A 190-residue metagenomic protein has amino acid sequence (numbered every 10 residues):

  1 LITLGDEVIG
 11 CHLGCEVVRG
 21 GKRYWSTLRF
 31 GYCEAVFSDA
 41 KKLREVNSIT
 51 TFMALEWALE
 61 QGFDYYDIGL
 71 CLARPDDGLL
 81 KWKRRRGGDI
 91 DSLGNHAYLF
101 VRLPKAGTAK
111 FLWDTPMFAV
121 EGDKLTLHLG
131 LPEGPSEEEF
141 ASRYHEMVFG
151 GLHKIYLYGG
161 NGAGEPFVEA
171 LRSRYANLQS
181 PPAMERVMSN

Functional and structural regions predicted by a protein language model:
L1-A40, A73, Y158-N190: A conserved beta-strand-loop-helix scaffold within acyl/acetyltransferase catalytic domains
T3, T27, T50-T51, T108 (+2 more regions): Residue-identity detector for threonine
L4-G5, K41-K42, F100-P104: Short linear motifs at secondary-structure transitions and domain/linker junctions
G20-S92: Acyl-donor binding region in acyl/amide transferases
Q61-N190: Active-site/acyl-donor-binding loops of N-acyltransferases
